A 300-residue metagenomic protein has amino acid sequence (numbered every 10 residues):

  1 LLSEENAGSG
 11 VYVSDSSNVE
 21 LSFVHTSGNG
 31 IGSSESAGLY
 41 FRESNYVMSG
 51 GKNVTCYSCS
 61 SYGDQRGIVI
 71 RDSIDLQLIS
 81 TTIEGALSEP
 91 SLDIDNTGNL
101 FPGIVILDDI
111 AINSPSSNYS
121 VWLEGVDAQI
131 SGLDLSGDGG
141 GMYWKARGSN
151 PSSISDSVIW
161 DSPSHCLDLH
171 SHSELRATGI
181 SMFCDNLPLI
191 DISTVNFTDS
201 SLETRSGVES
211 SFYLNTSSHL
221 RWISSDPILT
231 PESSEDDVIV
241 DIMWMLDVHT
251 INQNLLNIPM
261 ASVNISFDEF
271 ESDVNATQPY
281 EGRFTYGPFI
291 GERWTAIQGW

Functional and structural regions predicted by a protein language model:
L1, N18-F23, Y46-C56, D75-S80 (+6 more regions): All-beta strand scaffolds that present successive hydrophobic residues in beta-strands
E4-S14, N29-V47, S60-R71, E84-P102 (+6 more regions): Extracellular beta-strand/beta-solenoid scaffold signature
G207, I223-I239: Functionally critical loop-and-helix segments that line ligand-binding/catalytic clefts of soluble enzyme domains
D241-M245: Short coil/turn motif common to extracellular beta-sandwich-like domains
L246-N252: A short, amphipathic beta-strand motif
Q253-D273, P279: Short, ordered, surface-exposed loop/turn motifs in non-cytosolic proteins
T277-W300: Short Pro-Gly-centered beta-turn/loop motif in secreted/extracellular proteins
